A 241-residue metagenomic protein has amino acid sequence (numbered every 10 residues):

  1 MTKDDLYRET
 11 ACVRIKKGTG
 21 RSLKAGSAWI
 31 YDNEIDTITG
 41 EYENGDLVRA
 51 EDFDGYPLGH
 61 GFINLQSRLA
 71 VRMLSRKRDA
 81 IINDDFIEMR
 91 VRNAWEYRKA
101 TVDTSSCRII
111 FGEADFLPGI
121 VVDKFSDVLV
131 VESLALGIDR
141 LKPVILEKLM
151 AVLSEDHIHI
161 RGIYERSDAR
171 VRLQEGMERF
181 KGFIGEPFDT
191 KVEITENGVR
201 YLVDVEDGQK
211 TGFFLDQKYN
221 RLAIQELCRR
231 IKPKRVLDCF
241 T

Functional and structural regions predicted by a protein language model:
M1-S126: Non-catalytic accessory regions of SAM-dependent methyltransferases
G112-L117, V121-D123, K142-F214, L222: Non-catalytic substrate-recognition/targeting regions of SAM-dependent transferases
S126-I138: A short interface-forming secondary-structure element
D127, Y201, N220, F240: Conserved hydrophobic/aromatic pocket- or pore-lining residues that grip, position, or stack substrates in active sites
A223-K232: Glycine-rich helix-loop-beta junction characteristic of Rossmann-like nucleotide cofactor-binding loops
I231-F240: Conserved class I S-adenosyl-L-methionine
